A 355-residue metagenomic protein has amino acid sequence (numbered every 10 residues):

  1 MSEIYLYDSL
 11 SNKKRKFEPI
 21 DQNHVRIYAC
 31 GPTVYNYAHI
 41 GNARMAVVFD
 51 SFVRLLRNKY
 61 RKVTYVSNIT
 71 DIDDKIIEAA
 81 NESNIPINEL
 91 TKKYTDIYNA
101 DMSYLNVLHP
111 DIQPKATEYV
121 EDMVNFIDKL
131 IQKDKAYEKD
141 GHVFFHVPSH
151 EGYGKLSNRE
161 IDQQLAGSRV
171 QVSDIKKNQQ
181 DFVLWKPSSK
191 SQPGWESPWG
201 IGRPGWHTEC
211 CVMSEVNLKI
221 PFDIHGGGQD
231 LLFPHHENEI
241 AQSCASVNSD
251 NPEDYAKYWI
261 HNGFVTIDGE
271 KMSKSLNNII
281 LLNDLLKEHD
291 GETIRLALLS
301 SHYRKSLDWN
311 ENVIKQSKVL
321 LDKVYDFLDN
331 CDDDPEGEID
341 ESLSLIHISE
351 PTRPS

Functional and structural regions predicted by a protein language model:
S2-T33, D50, A100, E121-C331: Alpha-helical recognition segments enriched in aromatics with Gly/Pro capping that present substrate-recognition
S11-K14, I20-N106: N-terminal, positively charged nucleic-acid-binding surface of large information/translation enzymes
T33, T70, T91, P114-T117 (+2 more regions): Ser/Thr-centric signal marking residues that sit in or immediately flank functional binding/regulatory motifs
H39, H207, I348: Conserved adenylation A10 loop of the ANL superfamily
I69-D73, T95-Y98, L108-M123, G141-H150: Short, glycine/charge-rich beta-strand/loop segments that flank catalytic centers and engage negatively charged groups
N81-P86, I112-T117, G228: The substrate-binding groove and active-site-proximal loops of carbohydrate-active enzymes, especially glycoside
E82-I85, D250-P252, D329-S344: Short, glycine- and charge-enriched coil/turn segments that flank and shape catalytic ligand pockets
I346-S355: Single conserved hydrophobic/aromatic residue that forms the stacking wall/gate of nucleotide- or nucleobase-binding
